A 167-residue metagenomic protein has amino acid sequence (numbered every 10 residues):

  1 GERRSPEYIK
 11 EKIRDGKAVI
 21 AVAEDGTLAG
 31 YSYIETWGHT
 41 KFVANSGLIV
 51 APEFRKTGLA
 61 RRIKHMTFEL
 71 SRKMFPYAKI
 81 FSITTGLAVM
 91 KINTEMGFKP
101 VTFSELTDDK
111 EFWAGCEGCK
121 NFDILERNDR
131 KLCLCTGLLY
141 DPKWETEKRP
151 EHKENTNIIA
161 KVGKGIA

Functional and structural regions predicted by a protein language model:
G1-F54: A conserved beta-strand-loop-helix scaffold within acyl/acetyltransferase catalytic domains
I9-K10, F68, M90: Short amphipathic alpha-helical segments and helix-helix/interface helices
I34-G38, K64, R72: Short, contiguous, well-ordered secondary-structure segments
V50, K56-S71, I80: Conserved acetyl-CoA-binding loop-helix of GNAT-fold acetyltransferases
R72-A167: Terminal substrate-recognition subdomain of acyl/acetyltransferases
